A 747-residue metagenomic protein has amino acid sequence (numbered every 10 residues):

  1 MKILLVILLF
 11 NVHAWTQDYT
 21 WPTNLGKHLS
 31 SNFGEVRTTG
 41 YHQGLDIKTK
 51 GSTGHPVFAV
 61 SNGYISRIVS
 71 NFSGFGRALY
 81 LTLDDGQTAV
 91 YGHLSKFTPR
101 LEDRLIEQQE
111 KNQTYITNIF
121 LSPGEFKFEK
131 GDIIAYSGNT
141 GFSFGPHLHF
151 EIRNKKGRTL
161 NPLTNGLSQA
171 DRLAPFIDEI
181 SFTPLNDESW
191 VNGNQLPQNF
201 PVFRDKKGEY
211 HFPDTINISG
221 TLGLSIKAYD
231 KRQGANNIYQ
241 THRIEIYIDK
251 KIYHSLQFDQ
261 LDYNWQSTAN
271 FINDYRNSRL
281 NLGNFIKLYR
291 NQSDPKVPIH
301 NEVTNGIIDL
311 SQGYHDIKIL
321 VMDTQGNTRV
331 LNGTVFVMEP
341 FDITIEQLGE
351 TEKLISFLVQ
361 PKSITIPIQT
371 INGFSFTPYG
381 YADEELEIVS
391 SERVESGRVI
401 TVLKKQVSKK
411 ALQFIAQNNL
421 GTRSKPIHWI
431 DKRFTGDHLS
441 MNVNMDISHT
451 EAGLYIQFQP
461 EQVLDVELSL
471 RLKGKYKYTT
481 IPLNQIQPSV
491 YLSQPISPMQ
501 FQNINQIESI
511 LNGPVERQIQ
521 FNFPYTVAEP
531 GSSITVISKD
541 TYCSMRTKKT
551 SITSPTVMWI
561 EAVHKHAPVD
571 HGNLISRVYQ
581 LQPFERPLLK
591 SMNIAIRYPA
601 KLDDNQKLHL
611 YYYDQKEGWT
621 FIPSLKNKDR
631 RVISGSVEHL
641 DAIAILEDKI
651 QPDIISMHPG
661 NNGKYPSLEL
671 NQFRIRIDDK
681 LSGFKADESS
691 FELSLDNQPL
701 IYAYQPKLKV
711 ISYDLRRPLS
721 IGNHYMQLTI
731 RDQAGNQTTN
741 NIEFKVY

Functional and structural regions predicted by a protein language model:
I3-V12: Sec-dependent N-terminal signal peptides
A14-T88, S95-R100, T114-G124, E129-K130 (+4 more regions): Surface-exposed, glycine-biased beta-strand/turn segments
L163-N217, T334-S356, I430-H449, I645-N671 (+1 more regions): Short, compositionally biased P/S/T/A/G/V-rich stretches that sit at domain boundaries
A170, L185-E188, L196-P340, F374-S408 (+4 more regions): Long, low-complexity serine/threonine/glycine- and acidic-rich segments characteristic of extracellular
P201-I246, T351-I364, D446-Q457, R586-I594 (+1 more regions): Contiguous beta-strand segments within globular domains
N327-T344, T422-H438, G513-S533, N740-Y747: Short beta-strand elements
L403-A411, V632-Q651: C-terminal beta-strand-rich structural cap/linker in extracellular carbohydrate-active enzymes
T526-T535, V563-D614: Proteolytic processing hotspots in large secreted/extracellular or virion-associated proteins and select intracellular
